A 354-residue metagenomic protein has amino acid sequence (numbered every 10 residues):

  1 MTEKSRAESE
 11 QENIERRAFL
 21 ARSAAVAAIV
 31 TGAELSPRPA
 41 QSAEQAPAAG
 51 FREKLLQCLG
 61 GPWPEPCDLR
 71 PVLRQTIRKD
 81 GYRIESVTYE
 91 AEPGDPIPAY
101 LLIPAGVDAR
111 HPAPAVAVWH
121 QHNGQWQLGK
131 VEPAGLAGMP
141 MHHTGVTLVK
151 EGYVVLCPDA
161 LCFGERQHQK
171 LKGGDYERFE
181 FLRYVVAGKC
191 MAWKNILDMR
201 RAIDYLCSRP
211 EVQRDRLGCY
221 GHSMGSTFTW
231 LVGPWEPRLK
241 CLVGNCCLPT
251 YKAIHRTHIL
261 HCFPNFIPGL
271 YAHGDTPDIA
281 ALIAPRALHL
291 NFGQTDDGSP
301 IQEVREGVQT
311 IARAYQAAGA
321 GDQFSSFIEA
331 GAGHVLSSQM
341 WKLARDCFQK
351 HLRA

Functional and structural regions predicted by a protein language model:
M1-E15: N-terminal secretory signal peptides
E12-A21, A28-A43: N-terminal twin-arginine translocation
D68-D108: N-terminal cap/lid segment of alpha/beta-hydrolase-fold proteins
H111-Q121: Short beta-strand element of the alpha/beta-hydrolase
W119-L197, I254-R256: Cap/lid segment of the alpha/beta-hydrolase catalytic domain
V185-V186, R201, K240-A280, P285 (+2 more regions): Mobile cap/lid helix-loop segments that gate and shape the active-site cleft of serine hydrolases
V212-G221: Alpha/beta-hydrolase fold nucleophile elbow
T310, Y315-A354: C-terminal catalytic histidine-bearing segment of alpha/beta-hydrolase fold enzymes
